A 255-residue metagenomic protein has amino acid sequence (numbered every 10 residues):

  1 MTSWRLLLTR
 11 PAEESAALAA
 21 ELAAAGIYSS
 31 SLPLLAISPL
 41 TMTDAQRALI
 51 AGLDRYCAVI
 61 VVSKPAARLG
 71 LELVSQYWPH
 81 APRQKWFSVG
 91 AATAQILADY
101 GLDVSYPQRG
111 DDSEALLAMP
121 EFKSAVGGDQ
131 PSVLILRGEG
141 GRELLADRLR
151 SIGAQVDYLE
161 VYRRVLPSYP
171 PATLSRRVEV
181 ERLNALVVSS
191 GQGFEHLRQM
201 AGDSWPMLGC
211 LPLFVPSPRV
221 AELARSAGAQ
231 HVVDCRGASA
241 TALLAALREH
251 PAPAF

Functional and structural regions predicted by a protein language model:
M1-F255: Signature of uroporphyrinogen-III synthase
